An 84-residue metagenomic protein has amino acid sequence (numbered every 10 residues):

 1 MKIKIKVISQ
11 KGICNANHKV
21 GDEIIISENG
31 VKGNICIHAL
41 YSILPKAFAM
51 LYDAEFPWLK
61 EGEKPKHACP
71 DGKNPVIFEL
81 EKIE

Functional and structural regions predicted by a protein language model:
M1-Q10: Short, structured beta-strand/loop micro-motifs enriched in basic residues and often containing a Trp
K2, L59-E84: Short, compact, well-ordered microdomains
Q10-G12, N29-N34: Short, charged beta-turn/beta-strand-edge "cap" motif at the junction between a beta-strand and an adjacent loop
I37-A54: Short, compositionally biased
